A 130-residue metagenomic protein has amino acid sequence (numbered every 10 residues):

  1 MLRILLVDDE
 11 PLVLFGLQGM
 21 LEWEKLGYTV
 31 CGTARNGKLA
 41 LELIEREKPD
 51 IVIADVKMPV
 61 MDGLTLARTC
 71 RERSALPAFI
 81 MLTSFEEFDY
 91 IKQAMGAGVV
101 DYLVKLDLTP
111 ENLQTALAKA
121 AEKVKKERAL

Functional and structural regions predicted by a protein language model:
M1-L130: Alpha-helical/coil-rich non-catalytic "connector" segments in signaling and regulatory proteins
